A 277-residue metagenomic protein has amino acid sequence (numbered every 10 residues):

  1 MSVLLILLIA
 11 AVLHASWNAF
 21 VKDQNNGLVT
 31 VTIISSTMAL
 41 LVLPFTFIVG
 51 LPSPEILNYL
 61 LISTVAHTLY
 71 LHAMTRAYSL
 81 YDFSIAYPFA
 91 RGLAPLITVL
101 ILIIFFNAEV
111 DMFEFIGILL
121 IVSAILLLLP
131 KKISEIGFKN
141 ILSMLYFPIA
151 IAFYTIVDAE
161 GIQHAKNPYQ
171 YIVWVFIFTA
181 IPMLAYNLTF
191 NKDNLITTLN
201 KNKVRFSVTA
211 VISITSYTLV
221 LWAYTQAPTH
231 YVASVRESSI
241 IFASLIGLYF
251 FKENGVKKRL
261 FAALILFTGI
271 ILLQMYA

Functional and structural regions predicted by a protein language model:
M1-V65, L71-F83, P130-L145, I177-Q226 (+2 more regions): Membrane-interface interhelical linkers
L7, V31-T32, L60, Y87-P88 (+5 more regions): Hydrophobic/aromatic positions within or immediately flanking transmembrane alpha-helices of multi-pass small-molecule
A10, Y70, A77, I116-G117 (+6 more regions): Small-residue hotspots
V12-S16, L69, L93-I97, F153 (+2 more regions): Residue positions within transmembrane alpha-helices of multi-pass solute transporters
N25-T30, M74-R91, E109, Q163-Q170 (+1 more regions): Structural motif at transmembrane-helix junctions in multi-pass transporters
S36-V42, V99-I103, M112-P130, K258-A277: Hydrophobic transmembrane alpha-helices of multi-pass small-molecule transport proteins
T37-L41, F89-I104, L119, F178-P182 (+4 more regions): Alpha-helical transmembrane segments of compact multi-pass small-molecule transporters, enriched in specific families
K139-Q170: Selected transmembrane alpha-helices and immediately adjacent juxtamembrane segments of polytopic inner-membrane
